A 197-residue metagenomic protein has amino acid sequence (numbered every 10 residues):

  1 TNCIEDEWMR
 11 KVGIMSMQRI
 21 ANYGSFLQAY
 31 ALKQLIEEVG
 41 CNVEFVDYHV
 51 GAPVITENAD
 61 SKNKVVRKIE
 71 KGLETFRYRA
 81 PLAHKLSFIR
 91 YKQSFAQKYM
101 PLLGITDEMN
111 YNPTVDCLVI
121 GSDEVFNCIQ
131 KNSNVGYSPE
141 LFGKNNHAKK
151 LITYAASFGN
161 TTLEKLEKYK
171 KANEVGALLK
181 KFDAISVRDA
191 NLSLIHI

Functional and structural regions predicted by a protein language model:
T1-W8: Short, Lys/Arg-enriched N-terminal segments with co-localized hydrophobic residues within the first ~10-30 amino acids
E7, L192-S193: Proteins with a high burden of low-complexity, intrinsically disordered sequence enriched in S/T/G/P/A and R, requiring
R10-Y23, L27-A177: Aromatic- and Gly/Pro-rich donor/ligand-binding loops that form nucleotide- or phosphate-bearing donor binding pockets
Y30, D189-A190: Alpha-helix N-cap/helix-start capping motif
V125, N191-L192: Alpha-helix capping/helix-boundary segments
F182-D189: A short beta-strand/loop micro-motif in the catalytic core of glycosyltransferases that engages the nucleotide-sugar
I195-I197: Conserved small/polar residues in nucleotide/adenosyl-binding loops
